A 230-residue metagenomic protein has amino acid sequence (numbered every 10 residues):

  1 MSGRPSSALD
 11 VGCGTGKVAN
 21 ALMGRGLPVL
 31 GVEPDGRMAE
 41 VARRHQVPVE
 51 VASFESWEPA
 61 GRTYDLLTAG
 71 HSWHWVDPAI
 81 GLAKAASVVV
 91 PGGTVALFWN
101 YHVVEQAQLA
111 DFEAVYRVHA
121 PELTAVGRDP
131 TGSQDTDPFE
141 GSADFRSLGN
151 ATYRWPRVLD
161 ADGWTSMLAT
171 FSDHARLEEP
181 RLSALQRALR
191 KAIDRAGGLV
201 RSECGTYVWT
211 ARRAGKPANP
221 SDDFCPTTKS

Functional and structural regions predicted by a protein language model:
M1-S6: Conserved alpha-helix/loop element of class I SAM-dependent methyltransferases that forms part of the SAM/SAH-binding
S7-L9, T15-W57: Class I SAM-dependent methyltransferase SAM/SAH-binding core
R25-G26, W57, W75-V76, W99 (+3 more regions): Tryptophan-centric aromatic hotspots in well-structured domains and transmembrane helices
W57-L67: A short acidic, Gly/Pro-enriched loop at the edge of an enzyme's catalytic core that lines a small-molecule cofactor
L66-G70, P78: A short beta-strand submotif of the Rossmann-like class I SAM-dependent methyltransferase core that lines
V76-A85: A short, conserved alpha-helix within the catalytic core of class I
A86, V90-R157: Conserved catalytic/acceptor-binding region of the Class I
Q134-S230: Conserved Class I S-adenosyl-L-methionine
